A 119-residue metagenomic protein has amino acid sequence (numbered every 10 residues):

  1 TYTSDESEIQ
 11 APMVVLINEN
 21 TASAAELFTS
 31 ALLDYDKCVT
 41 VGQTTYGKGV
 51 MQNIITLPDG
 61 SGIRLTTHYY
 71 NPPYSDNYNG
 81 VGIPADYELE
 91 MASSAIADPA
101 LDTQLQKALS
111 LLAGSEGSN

Functional and structural regions predicted by a protein language model:
T1-N119: C-terminal "post-core" interaction segments
